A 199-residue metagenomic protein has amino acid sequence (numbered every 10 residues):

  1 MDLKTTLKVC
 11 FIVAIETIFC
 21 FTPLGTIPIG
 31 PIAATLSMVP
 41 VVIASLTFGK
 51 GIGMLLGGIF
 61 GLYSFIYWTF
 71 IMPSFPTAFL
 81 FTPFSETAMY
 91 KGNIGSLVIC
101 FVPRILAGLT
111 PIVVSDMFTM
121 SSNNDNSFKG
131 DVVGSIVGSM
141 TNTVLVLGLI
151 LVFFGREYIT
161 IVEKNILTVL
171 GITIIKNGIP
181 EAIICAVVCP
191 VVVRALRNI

Functional and structural regions predicted by a protein language model:
M1-I199: Loop-helix junctions at membrane interfaces
